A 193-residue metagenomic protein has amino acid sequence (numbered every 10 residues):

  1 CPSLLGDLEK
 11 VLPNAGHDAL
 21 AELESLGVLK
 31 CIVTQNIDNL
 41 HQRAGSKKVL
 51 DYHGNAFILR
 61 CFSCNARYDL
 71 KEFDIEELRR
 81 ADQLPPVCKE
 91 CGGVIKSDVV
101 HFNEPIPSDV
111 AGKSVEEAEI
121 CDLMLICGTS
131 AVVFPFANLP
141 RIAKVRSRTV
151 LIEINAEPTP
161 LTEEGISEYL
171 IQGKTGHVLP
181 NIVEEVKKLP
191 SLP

Functional and structural regions predicted by a protein language model:
C1-P193: Conserved catalytic alpha/beta core of Sir2/sirtuin-type deacylases, generalized to analogous enzyme cores that bind
